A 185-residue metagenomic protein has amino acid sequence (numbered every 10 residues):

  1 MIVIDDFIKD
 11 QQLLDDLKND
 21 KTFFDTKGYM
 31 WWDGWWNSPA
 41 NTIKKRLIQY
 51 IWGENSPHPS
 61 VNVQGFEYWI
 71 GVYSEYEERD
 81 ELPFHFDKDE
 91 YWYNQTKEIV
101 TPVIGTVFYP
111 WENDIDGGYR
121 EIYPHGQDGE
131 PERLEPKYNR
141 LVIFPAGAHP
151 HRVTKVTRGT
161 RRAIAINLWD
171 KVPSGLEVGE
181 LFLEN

Functional and structural regions predicted by a protein language model:
M1-L141, A148-N185: Fe(II)/2-oxoglutarate oxygenase catalytic core
